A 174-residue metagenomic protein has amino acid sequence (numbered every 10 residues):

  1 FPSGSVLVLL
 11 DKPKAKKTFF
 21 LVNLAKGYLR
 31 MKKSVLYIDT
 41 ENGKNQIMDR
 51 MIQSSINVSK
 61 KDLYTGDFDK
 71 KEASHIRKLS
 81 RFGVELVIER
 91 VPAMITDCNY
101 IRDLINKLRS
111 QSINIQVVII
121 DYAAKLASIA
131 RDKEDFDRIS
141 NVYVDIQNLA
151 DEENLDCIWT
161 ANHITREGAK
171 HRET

Functional and structural regions predicted by a protein language model:
F1-K32, L36-Q46, S54, R90-T174: P-loop NTPase motor core
K33, D67-F68, V84, I113: Residue-level recognition of short, well-ordered coil/turn positions that link secondary-structure elements
S55-F82: Phosphate-binding loop that captures ATP/GTP phosphates
H75-T96: Conserved P-loop NTPase mechanochemical-coupling segment
